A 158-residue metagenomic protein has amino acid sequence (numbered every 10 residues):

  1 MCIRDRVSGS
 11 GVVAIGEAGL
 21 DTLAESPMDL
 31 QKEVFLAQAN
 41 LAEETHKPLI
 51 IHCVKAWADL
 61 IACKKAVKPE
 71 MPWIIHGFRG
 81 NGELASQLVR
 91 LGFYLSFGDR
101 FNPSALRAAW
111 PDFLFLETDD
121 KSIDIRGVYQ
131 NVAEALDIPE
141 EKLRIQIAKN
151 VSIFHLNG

Functional and structural regions predicted by a protein language model:
I3-S10, F101-W110: Short amphipathic alpha-helices and their capping/turn segments at secondary-structure boundaries
R4-R90, I138: Divalent metal-binding pocket/active-site signature
V12, G92-F93, D112-L114: Active-site regions of enzymes building and remodeling cell-envelope glycoconjugates
N40-E44, Y129-G158: Mid-to-C-terminal alpha-helical segments outside catalytic/metal-binding sites
I50, I74, Y94-S96, F115-E117: Structural detector of well-ordered beta-strand residues that form the stable sheet scaffold of enzyme domains
G92-S104: His/Asp/Glu-enriched short active-site or ligand-binding loop at hydrolase and phosphoryl-transfer sites
A109, D124-V128, I147: Domain-scale detector for complete catalytic domains at protein termini or as standalone homologs
D112-D124: Short acidic/histidine-rich active-site segments
